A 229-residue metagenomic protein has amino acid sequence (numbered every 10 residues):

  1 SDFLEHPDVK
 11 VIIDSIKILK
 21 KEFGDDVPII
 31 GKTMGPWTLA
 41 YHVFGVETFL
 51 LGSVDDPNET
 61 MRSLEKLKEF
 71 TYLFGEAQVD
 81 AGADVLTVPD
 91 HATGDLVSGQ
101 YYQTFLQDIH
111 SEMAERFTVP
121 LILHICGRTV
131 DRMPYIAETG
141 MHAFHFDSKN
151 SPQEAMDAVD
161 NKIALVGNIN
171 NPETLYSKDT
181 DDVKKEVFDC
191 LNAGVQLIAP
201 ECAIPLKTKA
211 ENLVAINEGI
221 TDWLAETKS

Functional and structural regions predicted by a protein language model:
L4-S229: Active-site loop segments of alpha/beta catalytic cores
